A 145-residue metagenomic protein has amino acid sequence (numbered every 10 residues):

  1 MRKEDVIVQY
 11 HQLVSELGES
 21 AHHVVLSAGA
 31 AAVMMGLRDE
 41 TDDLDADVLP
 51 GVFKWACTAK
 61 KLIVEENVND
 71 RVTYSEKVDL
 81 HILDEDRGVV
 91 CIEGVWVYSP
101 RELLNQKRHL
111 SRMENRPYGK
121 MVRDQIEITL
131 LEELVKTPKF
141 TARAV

Functional and structural regions predicted by a protein language model:
M1-V145: Compositionally biased terminal segments of proteins
